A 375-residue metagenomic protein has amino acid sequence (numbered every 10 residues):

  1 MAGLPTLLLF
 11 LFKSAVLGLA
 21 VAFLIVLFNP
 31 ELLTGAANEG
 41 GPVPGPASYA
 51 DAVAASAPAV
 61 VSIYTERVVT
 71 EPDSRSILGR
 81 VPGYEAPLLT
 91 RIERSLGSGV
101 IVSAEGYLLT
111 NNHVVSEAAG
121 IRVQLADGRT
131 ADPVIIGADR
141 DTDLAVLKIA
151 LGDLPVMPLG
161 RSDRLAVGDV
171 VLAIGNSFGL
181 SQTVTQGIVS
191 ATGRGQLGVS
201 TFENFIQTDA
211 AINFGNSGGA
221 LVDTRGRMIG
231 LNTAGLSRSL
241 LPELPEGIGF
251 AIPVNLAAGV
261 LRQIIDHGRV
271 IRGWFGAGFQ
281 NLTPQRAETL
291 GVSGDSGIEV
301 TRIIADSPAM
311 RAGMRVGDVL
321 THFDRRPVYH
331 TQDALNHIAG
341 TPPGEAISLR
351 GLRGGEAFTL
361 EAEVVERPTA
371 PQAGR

Functional and structural regions predicted by a protein language model:
A2-T289, S293-S296, T301-A305, M310-A312 (+4 more regions): Serine-dependent protease modules
V167, L320-T321: Short, positively charged, low-complexity/disordered linker segments
A173, T321-H322: Short catalytic-loop micro-motif centered on adjacent basic/acidic residues
G317: Conserved catalytic motifs of ABC-family nucleotide-binding domains
F323-V328: Short strand-turn-strand beta-turns centered on an Asx-Gly dipeptide
